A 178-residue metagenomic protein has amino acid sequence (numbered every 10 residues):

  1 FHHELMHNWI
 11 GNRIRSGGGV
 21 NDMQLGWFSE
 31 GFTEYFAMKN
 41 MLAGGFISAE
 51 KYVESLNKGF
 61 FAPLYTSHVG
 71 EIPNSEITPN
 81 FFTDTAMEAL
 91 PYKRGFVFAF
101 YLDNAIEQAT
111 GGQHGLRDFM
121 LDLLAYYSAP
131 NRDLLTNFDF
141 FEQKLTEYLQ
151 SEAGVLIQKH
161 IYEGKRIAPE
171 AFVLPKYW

Functional and structural regions predicted by a protein language model:
F1-Y65: Zinc-dependent metallopeptidase catalytic helix centered on the HExxH motif and its immediate flanking segment
M23, W27, G31, A89-V97 (+3 more regions): Soluble non-cytosolic domains of exported or imported proteins
W27, Q113-S128: Active/binding-pocket-proximal capping segment
T33, A99, G112, I157 (+1 more regions): Hydrophobic, well-ordered secondary-structure elements that form the walls of internal hydrophobic environments
Y35-L42, V97-Q108: Short glycine/serine- and small hydrophobic-enriched flexible loop segments
M41-V53, I106-G115, T146-L156: Structural helix-adjacent loops and short alpha-helical linkers that scaffold large soluble proteins
I47-F96, L102-A105, R132, F138-F141: Long, well-structured alpha-helical subdomains associated with metal-dependent extracellular/ecto-lumenal hydrolases
S128-W178: Beta/coil-rich, acidic/histidine-enriched accessory regions frequently appended to metallopeptidases
